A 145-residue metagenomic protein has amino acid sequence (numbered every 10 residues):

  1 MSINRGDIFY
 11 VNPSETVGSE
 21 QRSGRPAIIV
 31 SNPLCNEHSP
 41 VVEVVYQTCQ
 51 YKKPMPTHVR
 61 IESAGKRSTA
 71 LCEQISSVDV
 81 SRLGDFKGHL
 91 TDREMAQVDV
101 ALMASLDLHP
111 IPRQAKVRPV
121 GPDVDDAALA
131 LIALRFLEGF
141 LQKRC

Functional and structural regions predicted by a protein language model:
M1-C145: Conserved functional hotspots at enzyme active or ligand-binding sites that engage polyanionic ligands
